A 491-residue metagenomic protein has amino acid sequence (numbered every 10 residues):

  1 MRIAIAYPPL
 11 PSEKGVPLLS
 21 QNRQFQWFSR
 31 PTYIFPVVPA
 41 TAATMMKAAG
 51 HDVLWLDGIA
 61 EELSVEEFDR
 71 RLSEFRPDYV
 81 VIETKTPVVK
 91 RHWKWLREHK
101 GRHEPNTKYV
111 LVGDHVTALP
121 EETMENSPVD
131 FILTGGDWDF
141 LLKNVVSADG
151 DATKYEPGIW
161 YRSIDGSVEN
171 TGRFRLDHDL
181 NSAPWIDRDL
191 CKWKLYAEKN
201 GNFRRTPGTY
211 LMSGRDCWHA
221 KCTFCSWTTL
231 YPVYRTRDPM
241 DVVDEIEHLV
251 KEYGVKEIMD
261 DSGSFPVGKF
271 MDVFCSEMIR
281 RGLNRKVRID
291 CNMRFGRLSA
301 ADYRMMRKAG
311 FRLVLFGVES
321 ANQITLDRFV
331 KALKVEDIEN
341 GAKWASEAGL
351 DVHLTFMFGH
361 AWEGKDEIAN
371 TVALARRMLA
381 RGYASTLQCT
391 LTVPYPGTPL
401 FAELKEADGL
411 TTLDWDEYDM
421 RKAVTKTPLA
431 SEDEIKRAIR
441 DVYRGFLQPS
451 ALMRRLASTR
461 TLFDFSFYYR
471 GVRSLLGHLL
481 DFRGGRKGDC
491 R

Functional and structural regions predicted by a protein language model:
R2-I5, D69-L72, D78, K199 (+2 more regions): Radical SAM enzyme core and accessory elements
I3-P31: Short glycine-rich His-centered loop
S12-V16, P120, G268-K269, I324 (+4 more regions): Flexible glycine/acidic-rich beta-alpha junction loops that bind and position SAM and/or redox cofactors in anaerobic
V38-L176, G397: Glycine-rich beta-alpha loop elements in corrinoid/cobalamin-binding modules across cobalamin-dependent enzymes
W55-I59, T229, F356-F358, L391: Residue-level recognition of beta-strand->loop/alpha-helix junctions
E121-N126, D302, W362-R377: Catalytic cores of alpha/beta
N181, I186-H353, H360, N370-A373: Radical SAM [4Fe-4S] cluster-binding motif and immediate context
